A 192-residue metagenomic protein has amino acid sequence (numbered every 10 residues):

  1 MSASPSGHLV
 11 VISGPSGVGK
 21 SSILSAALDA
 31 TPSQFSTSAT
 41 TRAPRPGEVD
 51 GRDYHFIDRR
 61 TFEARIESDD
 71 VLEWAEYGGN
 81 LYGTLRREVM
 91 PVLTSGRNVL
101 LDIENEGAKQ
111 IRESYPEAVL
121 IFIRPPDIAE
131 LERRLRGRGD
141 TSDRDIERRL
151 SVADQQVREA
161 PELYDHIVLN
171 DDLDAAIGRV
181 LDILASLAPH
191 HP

Functional and structural regions predicted by a protein language model:
M1-L9: Extreme N-terminal, non-catalytic leader segments that precede Walker-type/kinase nucleotide-binding cores
S13-P15: P-loop (Walker A) phosphate-binding loop of NTP-binding proteins
V18: ATP-binding Walker
S21: Walker A/P-loop
D29-S38: Post-Walker A helix-loop "phosphate-sensing" segment adjacent to the P-loop in P-loop NTPases
T40-V99, N105: ATP-dependent small-molecule kinase phosphotransfer cores that center on conserved nucleotide phosphate-binding segments
V99-E104, E113-G137: Conserved phosphate-donor/acceptor-positioning beta-strand/loop module used by diverse small-molecule
D140-S186: Small-molecule kinase domains that catalyze NTP-dependent phosphoryl transfer to phosphate-bearing small molecules
